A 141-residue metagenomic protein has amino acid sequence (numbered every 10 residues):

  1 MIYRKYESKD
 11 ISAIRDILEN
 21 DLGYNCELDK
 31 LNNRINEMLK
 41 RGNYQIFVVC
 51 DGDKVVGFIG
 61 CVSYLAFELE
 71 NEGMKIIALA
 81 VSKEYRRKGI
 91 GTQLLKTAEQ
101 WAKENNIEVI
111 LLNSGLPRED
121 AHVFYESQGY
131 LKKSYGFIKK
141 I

Functional and structural regions predicted by a protein language model:
M1, D53-F58, M74: Glycine-rich phosphate/pyrophosphate-binding loop shared by adenosine-nucleotide-utilizing enzymes
M1-I14: A short beta-loop-alpha structural element at the N-terminal edge of CoA-dependent acyl/N-acetyltransferase catalytic
D16-D29: Helix-loop element at the rim of GNAT/NAT acetyltransferase active sites that forms part of the acceptor-substrate
C26-I46: Active-site rim helix/loop that mediates acceptor-substrate recognition in acyltransferases
V48, K54-S63, A80: Conserved beta-strand in the GNAT
A78-V81, R87-Q100, S127: Conserved acetyl-CoA-binding loop-helix of GNAT-fold acetyltransferases
T92, L116-S134, K139: Conserved active-site alpha-helix within GNAT-family acetyltransferase domains
L95, A102-S114: Conserved GNAT acetyl-CoA-binding A-motif
